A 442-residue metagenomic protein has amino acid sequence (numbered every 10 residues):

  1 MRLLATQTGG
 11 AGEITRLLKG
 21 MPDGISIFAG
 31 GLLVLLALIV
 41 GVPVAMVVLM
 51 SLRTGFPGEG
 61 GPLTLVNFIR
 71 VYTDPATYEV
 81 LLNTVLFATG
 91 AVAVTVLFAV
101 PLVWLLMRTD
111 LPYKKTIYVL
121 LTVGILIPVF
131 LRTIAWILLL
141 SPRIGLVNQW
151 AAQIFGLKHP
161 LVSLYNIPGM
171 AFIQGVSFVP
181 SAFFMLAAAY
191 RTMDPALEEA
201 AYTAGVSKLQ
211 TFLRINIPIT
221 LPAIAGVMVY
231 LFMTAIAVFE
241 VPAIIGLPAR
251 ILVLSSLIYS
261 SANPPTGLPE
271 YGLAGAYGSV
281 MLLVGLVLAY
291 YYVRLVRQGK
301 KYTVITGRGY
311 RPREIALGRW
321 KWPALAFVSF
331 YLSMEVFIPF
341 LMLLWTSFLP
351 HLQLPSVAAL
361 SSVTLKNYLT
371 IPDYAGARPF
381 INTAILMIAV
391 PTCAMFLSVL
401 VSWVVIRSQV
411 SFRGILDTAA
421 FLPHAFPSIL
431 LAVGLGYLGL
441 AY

Functional and structural regions predicted by a protein language model:
M1-L33, K114, Y292-F330: Transmembrane alpha-helical segments of polytopic membrane transport and secretion proteins
E13-L17, L63-Y72, A262, V363-P372: A short amphipathic helical element positioned immediately N-terminal to and/or at the very start of a transmembrane
P22-P57, Y72-R191, I219-E240, I244 (+3 more regions): Membrane-water interface segments at the C-terminal ends of transmembrane alpha-helices in multi-pass inner-membrane
V44, P57-L65, R250-V253, A359-V363: Extracytoplasmic catalytic/substrate-binding loops of multi-pass membrane glycan-assembly enzymes
G61-T64, R143, L186-E199, K208 (+1 more regions): Transmembrane helix boundary and interhelical loop/hinge segments in multi-pass membrane proteins
S141, E240-G267, P355-L360: Glycine-rich helix-loop "coupling/hinge" segments at transmembrane-helix boundaries in multipass transporters
A204-V206, P218: Glycine/proline-centered hinge or cleavage motifs at structural transition points of membrane proteins
S207, K300-A316, H351-Y368: Juxtamembrane inter-helical linkers in multi-pass membrane proteins
